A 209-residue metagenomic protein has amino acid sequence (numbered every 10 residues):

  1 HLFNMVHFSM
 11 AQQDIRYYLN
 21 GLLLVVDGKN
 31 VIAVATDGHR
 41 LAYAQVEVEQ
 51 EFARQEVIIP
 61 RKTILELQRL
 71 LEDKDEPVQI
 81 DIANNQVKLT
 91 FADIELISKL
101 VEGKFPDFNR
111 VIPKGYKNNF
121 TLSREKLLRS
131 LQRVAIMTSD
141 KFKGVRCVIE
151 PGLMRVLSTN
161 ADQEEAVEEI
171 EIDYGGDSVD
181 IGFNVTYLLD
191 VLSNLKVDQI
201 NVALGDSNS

Functional and structural regions predicted by a protein language model:
H1-Y43, Q50-V101, Y116-S209: DNA polymerase processivity clamps
K104: Glycine-rich, pocket-lining loop/helix-strand segments that form or immediately flank
V111-G115: Bateman (tandem CBS) regulatory domains
